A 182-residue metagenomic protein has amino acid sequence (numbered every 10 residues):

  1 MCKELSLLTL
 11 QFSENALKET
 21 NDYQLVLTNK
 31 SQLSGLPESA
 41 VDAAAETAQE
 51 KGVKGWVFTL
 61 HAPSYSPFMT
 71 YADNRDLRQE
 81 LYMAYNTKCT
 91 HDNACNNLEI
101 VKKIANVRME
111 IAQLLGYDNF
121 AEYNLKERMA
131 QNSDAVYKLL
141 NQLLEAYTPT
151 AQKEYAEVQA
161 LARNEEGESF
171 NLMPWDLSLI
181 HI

Functional and structural regions predicted by a protein language model:
E4-T59, V107, Q113-I180: Active-site-proximal, well-structured secondary-structure segments within enzyme catalytic domains
G52-K88, L177: Active-site-adjacent "gating/activation" loops or surface patches in catalytic cores
Q79, N106-M109: Generic structural signal for well-ordered, non-membrane alpha-helices
E80-C95, Y123-M129: Membrane-interfacial helix termini and the short, flexible loops that connect transmembrane helices in multi-pass
H91-K103, E110, L114-D118: A conserved hydrophobic secondary-structure block that centers on an alpha-helix together with its immediately flanking
